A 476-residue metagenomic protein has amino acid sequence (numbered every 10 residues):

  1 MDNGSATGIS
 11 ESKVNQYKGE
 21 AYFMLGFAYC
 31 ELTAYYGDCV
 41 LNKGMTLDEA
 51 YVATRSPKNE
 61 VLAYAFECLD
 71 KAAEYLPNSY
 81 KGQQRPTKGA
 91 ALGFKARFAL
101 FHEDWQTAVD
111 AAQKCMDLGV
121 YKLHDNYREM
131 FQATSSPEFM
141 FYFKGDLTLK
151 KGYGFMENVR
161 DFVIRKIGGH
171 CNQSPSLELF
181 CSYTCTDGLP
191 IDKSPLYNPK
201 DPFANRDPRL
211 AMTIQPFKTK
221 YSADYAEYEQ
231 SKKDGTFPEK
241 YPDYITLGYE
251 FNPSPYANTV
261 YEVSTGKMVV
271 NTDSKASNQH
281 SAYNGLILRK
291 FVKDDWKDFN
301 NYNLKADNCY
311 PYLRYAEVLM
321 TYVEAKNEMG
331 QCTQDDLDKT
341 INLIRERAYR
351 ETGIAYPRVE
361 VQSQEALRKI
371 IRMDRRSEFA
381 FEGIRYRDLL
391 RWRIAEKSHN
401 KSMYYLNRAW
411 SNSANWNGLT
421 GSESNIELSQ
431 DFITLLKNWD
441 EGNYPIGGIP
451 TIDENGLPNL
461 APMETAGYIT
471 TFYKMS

Functional and structural regions predicted by a protein language model:
M1-Y36, A50-V52, S56-E60, L69-Q83 (+5 more regions): Conserved, well-structured interaction surfaces
L62, W105, C332-Q334: TPR-repeat structural position
K88-V263, H399-W416, E423-S424, S429 (+1 more regions): An aromatic- and glycine-enriched ligand-binding surface/loop that stacks and positions planar moieties
P208, M212-I344: C-terminal substrate/ligand-recognition segments
